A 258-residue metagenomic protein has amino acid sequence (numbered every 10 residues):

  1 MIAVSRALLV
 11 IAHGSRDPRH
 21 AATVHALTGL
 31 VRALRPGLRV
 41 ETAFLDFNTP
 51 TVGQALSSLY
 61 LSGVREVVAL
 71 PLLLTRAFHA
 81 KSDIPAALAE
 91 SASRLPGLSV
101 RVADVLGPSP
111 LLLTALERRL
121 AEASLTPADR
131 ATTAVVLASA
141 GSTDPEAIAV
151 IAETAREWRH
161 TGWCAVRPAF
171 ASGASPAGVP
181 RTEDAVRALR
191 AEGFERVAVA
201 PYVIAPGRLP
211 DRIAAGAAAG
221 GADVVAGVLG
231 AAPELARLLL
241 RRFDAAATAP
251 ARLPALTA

Functional and structural regions predicted by a protein language model:
M1-A258: Active-site-proximal alpha-helix that buttresses catalytic centers in soluble enzyme cores
